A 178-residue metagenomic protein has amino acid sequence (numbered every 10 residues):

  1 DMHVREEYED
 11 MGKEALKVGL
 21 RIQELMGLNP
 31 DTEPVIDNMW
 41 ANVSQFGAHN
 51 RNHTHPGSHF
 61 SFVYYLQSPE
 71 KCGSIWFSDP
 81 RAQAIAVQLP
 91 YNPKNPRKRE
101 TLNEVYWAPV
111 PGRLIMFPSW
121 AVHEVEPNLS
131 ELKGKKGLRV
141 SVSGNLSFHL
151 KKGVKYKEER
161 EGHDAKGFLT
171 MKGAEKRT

Functional and structural regions predicted by a protein language model:
D1-P30, H49, E161-G162, F168 (+1 more regions): Non-heme Fe(II)/2-oxoglutarate
V4-M11, H55, A108, K135: Aromatic-acidic/polar surface patches that form glycan- and anion
L28-M39: A short coil-to-beta-strand element that immediately follows conserved catalytic motifs
I36, G137-S141: Short edge beta-strand segments in beta-sheet-rich domains
A41-M116, E126, G137-L138, H149-R160: Catalytic core of non-heme Fe(II) oxygenases with the double-stranded beta-helix
H49, W120-E124, E131: Histidine-centered metal-chelating micro-motifs
W76, S141, N145-T178: Double-stranded beta-helix
